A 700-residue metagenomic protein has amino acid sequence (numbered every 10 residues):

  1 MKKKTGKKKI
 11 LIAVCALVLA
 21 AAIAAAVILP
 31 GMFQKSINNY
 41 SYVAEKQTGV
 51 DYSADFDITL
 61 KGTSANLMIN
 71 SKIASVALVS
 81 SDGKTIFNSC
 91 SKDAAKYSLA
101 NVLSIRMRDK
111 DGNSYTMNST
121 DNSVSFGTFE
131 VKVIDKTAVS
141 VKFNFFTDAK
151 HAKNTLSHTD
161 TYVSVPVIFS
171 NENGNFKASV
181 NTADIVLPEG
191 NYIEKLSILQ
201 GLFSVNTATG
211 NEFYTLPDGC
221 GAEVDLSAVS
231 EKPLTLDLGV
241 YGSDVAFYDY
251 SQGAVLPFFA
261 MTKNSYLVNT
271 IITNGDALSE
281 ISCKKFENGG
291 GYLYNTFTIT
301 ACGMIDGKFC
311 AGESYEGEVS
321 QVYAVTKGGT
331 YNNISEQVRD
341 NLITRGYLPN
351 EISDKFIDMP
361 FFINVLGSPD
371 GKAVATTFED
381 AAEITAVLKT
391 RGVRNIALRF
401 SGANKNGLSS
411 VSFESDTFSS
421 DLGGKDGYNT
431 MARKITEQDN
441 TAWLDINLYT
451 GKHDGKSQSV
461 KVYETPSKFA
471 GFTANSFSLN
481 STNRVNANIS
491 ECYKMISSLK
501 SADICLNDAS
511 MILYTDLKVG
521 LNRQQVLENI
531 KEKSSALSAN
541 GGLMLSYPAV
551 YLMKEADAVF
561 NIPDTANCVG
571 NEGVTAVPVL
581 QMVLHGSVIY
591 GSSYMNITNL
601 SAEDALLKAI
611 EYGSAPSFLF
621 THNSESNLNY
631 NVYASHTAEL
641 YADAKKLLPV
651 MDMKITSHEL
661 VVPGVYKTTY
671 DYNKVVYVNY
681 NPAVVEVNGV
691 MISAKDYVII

Functional and structural regions predicted by a protein language model:
M1-S53, S64, F143, Y677: Gram-positive cell-envelope targeting signals
G31-D57, I105-S119, Y641-K654: Short, basic/low-complexity N-terminal boundary segments at the transition from targeting/disordered tails
A54-G62, F143, Y666-Y670, V685: Short acidic-hydrophobic surface loop/beta-edge motif
I58-A375, A382-N395: Carbohydrate-recognition beta-sandwich/jelly-roll modules in extracellular/periplasmic carbohydrate-active proteins
I69-S81, T262-F297, C302-F309, G451-A502 (+1 more regions): Active-site-proximal substrate-binding groove within the catalytic cores of carbohydrate-active enzymes
K150, I185-V186, A403-N406, L448-G451 (+2 more regions): Solvent-exposed loop/turn segments at secondary-structure junctions within structured extracellular/periplasmic domains
D354-R433, Q438-N488: Aromatic-lined carbohydrate-binding/catalytic grooves of carbohydrate-active enzymes
L398-F400, L444, L506-A509, L545: Conserved beta-strand positions
